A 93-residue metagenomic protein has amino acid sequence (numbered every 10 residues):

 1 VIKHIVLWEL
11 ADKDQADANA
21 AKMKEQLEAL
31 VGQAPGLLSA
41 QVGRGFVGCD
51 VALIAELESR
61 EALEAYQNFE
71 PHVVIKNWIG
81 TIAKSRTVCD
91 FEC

Functional and structural regions predicted by a protein language model:
V1-V51, E58-N68, K84, F91-C93: Short S/T/G/P-rich N-terminal loop/turn motif that feeds into the first structured element of a domain
Q67, K76-I79: Short, flexible helix/strand-to-coil boundary loops that buttress conserved ligand/catalytic motifs in alpha/beta
I75, T87: Glycine-rich, flexible loop/turn motifs
I79, A83-S85: A cross-taxonomic marker for long C-terminal extensions/tails that follow the last structured domain
